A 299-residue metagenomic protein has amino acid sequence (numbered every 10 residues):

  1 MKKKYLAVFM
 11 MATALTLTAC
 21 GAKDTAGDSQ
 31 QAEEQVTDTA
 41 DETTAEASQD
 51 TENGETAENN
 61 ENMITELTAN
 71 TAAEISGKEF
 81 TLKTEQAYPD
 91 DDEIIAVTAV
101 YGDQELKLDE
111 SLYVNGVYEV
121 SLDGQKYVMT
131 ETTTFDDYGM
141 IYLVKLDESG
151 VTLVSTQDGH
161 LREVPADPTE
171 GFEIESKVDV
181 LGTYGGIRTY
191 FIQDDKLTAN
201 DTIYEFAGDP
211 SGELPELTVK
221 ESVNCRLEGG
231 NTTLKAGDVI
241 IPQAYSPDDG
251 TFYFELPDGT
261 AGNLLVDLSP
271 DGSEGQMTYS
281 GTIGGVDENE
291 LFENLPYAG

Functional and structural regions predicted by a protein language model:
M1-Y5, G21: Positively charged n-region of N-terminal signal peptides that target proteins for export
T16-A19: C-terminal motif of bacterial Sec signal peptides marking the signal peptidase cleavage site
K23-Y88, I94-V97, D209-S211, L217: N-terminal, intrinsically disordered, polar/charged segments of Gram-positive cell-envelope systems that serve as
E66-G77, V117-G124, P165-P168: Structural signature of eukaryotic scaffold interfaces centered on beta-propeller domains
Q104-E110, T152-T156: A short beta-strand motif characteristic of beta-propeller blades
E131-D136, M140-Y142, G150-T233: Short aromatic loop motif centered on NTY/YTY
A207-A261, G284-G299: Beta-loop motif signature
G259-S273: A short macromolecule-binding patch
